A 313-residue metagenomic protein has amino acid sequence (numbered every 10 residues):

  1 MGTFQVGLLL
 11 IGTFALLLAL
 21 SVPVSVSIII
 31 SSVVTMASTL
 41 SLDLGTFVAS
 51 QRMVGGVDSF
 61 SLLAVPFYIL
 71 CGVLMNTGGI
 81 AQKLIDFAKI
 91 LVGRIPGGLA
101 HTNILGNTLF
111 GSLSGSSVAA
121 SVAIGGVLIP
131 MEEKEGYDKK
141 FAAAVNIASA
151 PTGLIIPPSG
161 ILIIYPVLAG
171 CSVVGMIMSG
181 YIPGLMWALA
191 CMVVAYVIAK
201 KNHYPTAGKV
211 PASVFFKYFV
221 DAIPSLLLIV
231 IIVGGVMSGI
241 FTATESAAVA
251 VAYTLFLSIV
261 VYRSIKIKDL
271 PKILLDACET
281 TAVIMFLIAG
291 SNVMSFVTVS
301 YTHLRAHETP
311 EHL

Functional and structural regions predicted by a protein language model:
G2-G7, V57-L63, I90-N103, V118 (+4 more regions): Membrane-interfacial loop-to-helix junctions in multi-pass transporters
F4-A15, V22-L40, L63-L70, L162 (+4 more regions): Hydrophobic mid-bilayer segments of alpha-helices in multi-pass membrane transport proteins, especially secondary
S21-V24, F60-S61, L74-K83, G98-L99 (+5 more regions): Short helix-coil transition sites and intra-membrane helix breaks within transmembrane domains of multi-pass
V26-I29, G55-A81, P271-Y301: Core transmembrane alpha-helical segments of multi-pass membrane transporters/permeases
Q51, G55, K83-R94, G126-K134 (+3 more regions): Short amphipathic alpha-helical coupling elements at transmembrane boundaries
K89-I164: Hydrophobic transmembrane alpha-helices that form the pore/transport pathway of multi-pass ion and small-solute
L168, M176-T280: Long, contiguous bundles of hydrophobic transmembrane helices that form the permeation core of multi-pass
T302-E311: Conserved small/polar residues in nucleotide/adenosyl-binding loops
